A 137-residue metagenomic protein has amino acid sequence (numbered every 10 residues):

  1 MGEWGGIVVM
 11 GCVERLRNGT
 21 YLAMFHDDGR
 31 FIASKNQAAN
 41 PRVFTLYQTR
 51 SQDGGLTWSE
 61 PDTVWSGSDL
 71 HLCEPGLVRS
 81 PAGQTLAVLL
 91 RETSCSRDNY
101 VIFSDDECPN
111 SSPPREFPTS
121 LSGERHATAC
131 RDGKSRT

Functional and structural regions predicted by a protein language model:
M1-T137: Asp-box/BNR beta-propeller blade signature and adjacent active/binding-site loops in extracellular glycan-interacting
